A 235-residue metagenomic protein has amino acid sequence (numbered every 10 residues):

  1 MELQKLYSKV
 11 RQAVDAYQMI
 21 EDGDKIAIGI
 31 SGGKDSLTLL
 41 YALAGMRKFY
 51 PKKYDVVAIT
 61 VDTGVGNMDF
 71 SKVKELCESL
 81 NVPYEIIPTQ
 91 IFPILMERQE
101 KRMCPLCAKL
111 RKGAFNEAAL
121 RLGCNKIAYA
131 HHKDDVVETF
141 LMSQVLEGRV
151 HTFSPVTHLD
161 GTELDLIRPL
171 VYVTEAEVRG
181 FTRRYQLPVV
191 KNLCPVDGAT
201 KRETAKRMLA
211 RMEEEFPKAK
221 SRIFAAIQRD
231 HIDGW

Functional and structural regions predicted by a protein language model:
M1-T139, L146-R149, A176-R184: ATP-dependent adenylation/nucleotidyltransferase module used to activate substrates
E2, L6, D69, T174 (+2 more regions): Alpha-helical structural motif
R11, D15, A44, A210-E213 (+1 more regions): A short, amphipathic alpha-helical segment
G33, H131, E213, P217-K220: Generic detection of long, well-ordered alpha-helical segments
V56, K126, D134-E214: Catalytic subdomain that performs nucleotidyl-dependent activation
T63-V65, I91-P93, T157-D160, V173 (+2 more regions): Residue-level detector of flexible, active-site-proximal loop/helix-junction positions within diverse enzyme catalytic
T200, K206, K218-W235: A short, charged, Gly/Pro-tolerant segment at domain boundaries
